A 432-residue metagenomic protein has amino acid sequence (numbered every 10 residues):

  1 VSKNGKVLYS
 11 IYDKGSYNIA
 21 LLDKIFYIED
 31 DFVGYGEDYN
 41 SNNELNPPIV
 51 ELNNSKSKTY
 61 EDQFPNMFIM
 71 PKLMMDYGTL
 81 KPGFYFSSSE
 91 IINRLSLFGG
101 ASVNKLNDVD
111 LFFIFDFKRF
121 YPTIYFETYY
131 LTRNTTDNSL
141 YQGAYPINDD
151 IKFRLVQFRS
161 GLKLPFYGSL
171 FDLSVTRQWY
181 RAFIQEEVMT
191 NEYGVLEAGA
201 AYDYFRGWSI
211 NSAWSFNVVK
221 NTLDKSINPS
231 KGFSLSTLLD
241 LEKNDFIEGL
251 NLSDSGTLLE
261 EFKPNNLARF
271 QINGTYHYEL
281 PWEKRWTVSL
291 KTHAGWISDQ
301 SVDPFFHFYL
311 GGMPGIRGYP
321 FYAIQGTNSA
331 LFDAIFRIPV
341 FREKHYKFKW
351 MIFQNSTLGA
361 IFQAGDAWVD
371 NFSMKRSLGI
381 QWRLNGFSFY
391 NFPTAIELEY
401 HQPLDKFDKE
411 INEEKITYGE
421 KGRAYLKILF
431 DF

Functional and structural regions predicted by a protein language model:
S2-N4: Residue-level detector of Asp-centered blade-edge/turn motifs that repeat once per structural unit in beta-propeller
V7-S10: Residue position within the beta-strands of beta-propeller blades
Y17-N18, D23-T128, A213-F216, K220-S230 (+3 more regions): Outer-membrane beta-barrel initiation region
K81, Y85-S87, S96-T136, Y141-D149 (+3 more regions): C-terminal transmembrane beta-barrel domains of outer membrane proteins
D149-M189: Transmembrane beta-barrel wall of Gram-negative outer-membrane proteins
F166-S169, D203-F205, K225-S230, E283: Edge/loop elements at the starts and ends of beta-strands within beta-rich repeat scaffolds
G194-I227, P314-A323, S329-F332: Outer-membrane beta-barrel transmembrane domain signature of Gram-negative proteins, especially the mid-to-C-terminal
